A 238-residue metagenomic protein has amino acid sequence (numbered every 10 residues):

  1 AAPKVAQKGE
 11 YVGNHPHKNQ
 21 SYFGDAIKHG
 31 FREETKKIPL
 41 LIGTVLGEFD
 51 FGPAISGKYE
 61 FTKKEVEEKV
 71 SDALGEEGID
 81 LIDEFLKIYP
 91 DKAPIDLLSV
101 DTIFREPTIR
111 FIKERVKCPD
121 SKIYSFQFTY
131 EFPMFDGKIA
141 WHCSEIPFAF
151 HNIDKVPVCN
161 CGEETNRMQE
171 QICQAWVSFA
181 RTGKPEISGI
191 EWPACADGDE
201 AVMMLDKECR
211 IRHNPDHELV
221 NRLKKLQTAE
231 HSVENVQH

Functional and structural regions predicted by a protein language model:
A1, V5, K69-A73, E84-I88 (+5 more regions): Residues that form generic nucleotide/phosphate-binding pockets
A1-E65, P94-C118: Substrate-access "cap/lid" subdomains that shape and gate the entrance to catalytic or ligand-binding pockets
N14-H15, I82-I88, F126-Q127: Short coil/turn segments at secondary-structure boundaries
T35-L81, I211-H238: C-terminal, loop-rich substrate-recognition/catalytic regions characterized by aromatic stacking residues
T62-D91, K138-N152: Catalytic lobes of large eukaryotic enzymes
P90, L97-T102, R167, Q171: Contiguous C-terminal substrate-recognition/catalytic subdomains in enzyme active sites
D91-L97, P157-G162: Glycine- and acidic
R105-H238: Mobile gating loops/cap/lid regions near enzyme active sites that modulate substrate access
